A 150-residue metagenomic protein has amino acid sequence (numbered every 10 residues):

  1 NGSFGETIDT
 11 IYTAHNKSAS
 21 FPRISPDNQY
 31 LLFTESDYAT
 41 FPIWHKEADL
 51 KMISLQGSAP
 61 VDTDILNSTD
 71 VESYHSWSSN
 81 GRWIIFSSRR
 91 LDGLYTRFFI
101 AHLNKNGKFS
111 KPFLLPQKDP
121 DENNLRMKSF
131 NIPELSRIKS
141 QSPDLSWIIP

Functional and structural regions predicted by a protein language model:
N1-P150: Sequence signature of WD/YWTD-type beta-propeller architectures
